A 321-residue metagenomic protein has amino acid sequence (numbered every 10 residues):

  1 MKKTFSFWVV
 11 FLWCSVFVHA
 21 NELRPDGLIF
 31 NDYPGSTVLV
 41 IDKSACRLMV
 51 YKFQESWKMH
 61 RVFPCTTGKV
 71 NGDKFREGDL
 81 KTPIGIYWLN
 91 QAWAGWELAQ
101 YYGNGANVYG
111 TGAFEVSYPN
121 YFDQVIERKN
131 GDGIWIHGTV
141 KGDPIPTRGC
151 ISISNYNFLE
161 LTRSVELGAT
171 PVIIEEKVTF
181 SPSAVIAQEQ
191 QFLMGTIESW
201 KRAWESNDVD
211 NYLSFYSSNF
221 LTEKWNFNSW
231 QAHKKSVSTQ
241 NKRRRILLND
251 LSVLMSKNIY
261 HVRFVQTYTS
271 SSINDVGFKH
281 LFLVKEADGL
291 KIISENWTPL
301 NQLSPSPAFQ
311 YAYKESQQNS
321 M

Functional and structural regions predicted by a protein language model:
M1-T4: Positively charged n-region of N-terminal signal peptides that target proteins for export
V10-A20: Hydrophobic h-region of N-terminal signal peptides that target proteins for export in Gram-negative bacteria
L23-G133, A308: Gly/Pro-biased beta-strand-loop elements
P64-N71, I136, T267-Y268, S294-P305: Short, solvent-exposed aromatic-acidic interface loops
D79-L80, I84, W93-E198: Exported/periplasmic cell-wall-interacting domains
K81, N107, H233-H280: Surface-exposed, charged secondary-structure patches
S206-N219: Short, well-ordered alpha-helical segments enriched in acidic and aromatic residues
V276-M321: Short beta-strand edge/turn micro-motifs at domain boundaries
